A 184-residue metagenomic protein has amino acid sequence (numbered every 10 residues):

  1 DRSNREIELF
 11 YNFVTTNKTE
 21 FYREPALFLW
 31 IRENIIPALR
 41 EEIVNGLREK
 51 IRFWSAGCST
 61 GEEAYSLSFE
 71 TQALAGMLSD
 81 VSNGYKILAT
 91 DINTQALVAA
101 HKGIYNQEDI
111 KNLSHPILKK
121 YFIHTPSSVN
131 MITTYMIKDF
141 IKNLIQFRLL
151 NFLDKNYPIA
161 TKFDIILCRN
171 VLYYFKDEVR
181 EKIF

Functional and structural regions predicted by a protein language model:
D1-W54: Conserved AdoMet
R5, L9, A26, W30 (+3 more regions): Generic alpha-helical secondary structure signal
N17-F21, T60, Y173-Y174: Short strand->helix junction
L29-R40, A64-G76, H101: Short, well-ordered amphipathic alpha-helices
G46-S68, Y85-L88: Conserved class I S-adenosyl-L-methionine
A56, D80-L167, V171-V179: Extended basic-aromatic, gly/pro-enriched interface segments that bind polyanionic ligands
E181-F184: A short glycine-rich, Lys/Arg-flanked "PGG" loop and its adjoining helix->strand segment in the class I
